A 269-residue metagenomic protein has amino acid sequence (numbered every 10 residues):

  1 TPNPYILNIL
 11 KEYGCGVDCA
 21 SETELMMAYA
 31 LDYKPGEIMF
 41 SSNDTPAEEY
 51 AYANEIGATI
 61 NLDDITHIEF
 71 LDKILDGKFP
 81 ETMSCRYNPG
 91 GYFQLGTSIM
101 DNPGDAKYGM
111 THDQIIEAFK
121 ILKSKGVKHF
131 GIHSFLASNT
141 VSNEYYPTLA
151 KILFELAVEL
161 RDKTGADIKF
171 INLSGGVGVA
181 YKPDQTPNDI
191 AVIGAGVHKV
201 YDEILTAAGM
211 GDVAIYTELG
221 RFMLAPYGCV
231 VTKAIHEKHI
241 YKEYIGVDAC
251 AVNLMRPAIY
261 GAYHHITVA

Functional and structural regions predicted by a protein language model:
T1-F170, V179, V200: Active-site-proximal beta-alpha core segment in soluble small-molecule metabolic enzymes
I6-N8, S142-L149, A180-I193, L224-H236: Short glycine/threonine-rich loop-to-helix capping motif typified by GTGT followed within a few residues by an Asp-Pro
N61, S84-R86, S174, Y216 (+1 more regions): Generic enzyme active-site microenvironment
D76-F79, K163, P187, T206-M210 (+1 more regions): Short, glycine- and charge-enriched coil/turn segments that flank and shape catalytic ligand pockets
G91-L95, K169-Q185, Y216-Y227, L254-M255 (+1 more regions): Flexible glycine/acidic-rich beta-alpha junction loops that bind and position SAM and/or redox cofactors in anaerobic
I190-I204: Glycine-rich and small/hydrophobic secondary-structure elements
T206, M210-A269: Charged (often Lys/Glu-rich) extended helix/loop segments that serve as interaction or gating elements
